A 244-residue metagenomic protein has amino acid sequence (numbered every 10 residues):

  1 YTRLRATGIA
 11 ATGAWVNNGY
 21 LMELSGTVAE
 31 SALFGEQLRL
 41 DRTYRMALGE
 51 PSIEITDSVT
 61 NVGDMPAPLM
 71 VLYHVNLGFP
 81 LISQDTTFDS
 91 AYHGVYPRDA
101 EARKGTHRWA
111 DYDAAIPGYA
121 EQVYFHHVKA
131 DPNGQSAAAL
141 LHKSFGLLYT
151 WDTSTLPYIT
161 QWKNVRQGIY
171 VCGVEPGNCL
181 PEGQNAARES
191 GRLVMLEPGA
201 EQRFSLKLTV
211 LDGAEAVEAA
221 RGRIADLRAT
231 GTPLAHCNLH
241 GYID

Functional and structural regions predicted by a protein language model:
Y1-A47, Y170: Extended, loop-rich substrate-binding clefts of extracytoplasmic carbohydrate-active enzymes
V28-V75: Acidic, contiguous internal or C-terminal segments within carbohydrate-active enzymes that form a structured patch used
L40, S190-L193: Short, solvent-exposed loop/turn positions at domain surfaces that link secondary-structure elements or cap domain
D57, V194-D212: Short Pro-Gly-centered flexible turn/kink motifs
P66, N76-F79, S83-T153: Active-site/ligand-binding surface loops and adjacent short beta/alpha elements that line catalytic pockets across
A139-C179: Glycine-rich active-site loops that engage anionic ligands at enzyme catalytic sites
L180-E189: Short, structured beta-strand/loop micro-motifs enriched in basic residues and often containing a Trp
T209-D244: Terminal connector regions
